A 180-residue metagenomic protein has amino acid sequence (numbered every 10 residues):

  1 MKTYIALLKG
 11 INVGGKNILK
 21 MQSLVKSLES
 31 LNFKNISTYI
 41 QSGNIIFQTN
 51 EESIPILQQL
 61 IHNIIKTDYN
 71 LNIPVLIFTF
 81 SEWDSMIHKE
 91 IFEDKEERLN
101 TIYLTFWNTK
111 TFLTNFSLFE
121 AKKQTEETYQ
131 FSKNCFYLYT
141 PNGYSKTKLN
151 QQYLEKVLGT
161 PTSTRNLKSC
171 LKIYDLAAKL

Functional and structural regions predicted by a protein language model:
K2-S42, I46-L180: Surface-exposed, charge/polar-rich loops and edge strands
